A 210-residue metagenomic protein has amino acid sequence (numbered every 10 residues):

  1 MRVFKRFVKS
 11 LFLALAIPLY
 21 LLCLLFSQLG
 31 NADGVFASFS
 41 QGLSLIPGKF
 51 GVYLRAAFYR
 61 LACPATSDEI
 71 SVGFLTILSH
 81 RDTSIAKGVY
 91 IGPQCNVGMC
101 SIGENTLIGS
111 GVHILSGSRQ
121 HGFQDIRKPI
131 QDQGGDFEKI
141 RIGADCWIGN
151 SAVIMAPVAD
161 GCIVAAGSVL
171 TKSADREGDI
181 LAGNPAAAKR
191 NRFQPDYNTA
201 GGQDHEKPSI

Functional and structural regions predicted by a protein language model:
M1-C63, D145, D179, N184-I210: Terminal amphipathic alpha-helical/low-complexity segments used for targeting or macromolecular assembly
S10-L15, I154, C162-T171: An exposure/low-complexity boundary signal
L45-A57, A65, T76-I85, Y90-V158 (+3 more regions): Flexible, glycine/small-residue-enriched loop-and-beta-strand segment within the central core of proteins
W147, I163-V164, V169, I180-A182: Short-chain dehydrogenase/reductase
